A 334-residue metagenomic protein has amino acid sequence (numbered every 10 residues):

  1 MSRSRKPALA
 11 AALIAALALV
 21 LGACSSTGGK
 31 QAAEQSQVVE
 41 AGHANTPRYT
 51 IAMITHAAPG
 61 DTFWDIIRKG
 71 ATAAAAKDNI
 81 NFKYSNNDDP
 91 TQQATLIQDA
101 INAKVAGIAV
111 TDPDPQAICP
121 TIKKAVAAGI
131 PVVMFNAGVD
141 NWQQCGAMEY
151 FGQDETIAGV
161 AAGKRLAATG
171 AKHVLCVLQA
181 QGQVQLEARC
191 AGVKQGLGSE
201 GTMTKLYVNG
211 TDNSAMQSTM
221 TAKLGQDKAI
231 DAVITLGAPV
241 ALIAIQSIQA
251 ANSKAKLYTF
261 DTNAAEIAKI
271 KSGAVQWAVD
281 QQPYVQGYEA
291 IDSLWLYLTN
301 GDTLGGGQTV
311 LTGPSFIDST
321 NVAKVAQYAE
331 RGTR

Functional and structural regions predicted by a protein language model:
M1-G22: Sec-dependent bacterial lipoprotein signal peptides
L21-E34: Bacterial lipoprotein signal-peptidase II cleavage site
A32-P47, G196-L197, V285-R334: Hinge/cleft segment of the Venus flytrap/periplasmic-binding protein
Q37-A74, D78, F82-T95, D99 (+3 more regions): Extracytoplasmic "Venus flytrap"
T62-D78, A158-A162, V184-M203, T219 (+2 more regions): Short, solvent-exposed amphipathic alpha-helices that sit in or adjacent to ligand/effector-binding or catalytic
Q93, E149-V174, A215-Q217, T262-E266 (+1 more regions): Hydrophobic alpha-helical segments within soluble ligand-binding/sensing domains
A94, V110-V126, V193, T204 (+1 more regions): Hydrophobic alpha-helical
Q116, P120-I157, A171, N263-K271 (+2 more regions): Flexible loop/hinge segments that line or gate small-molecule binding clefts
